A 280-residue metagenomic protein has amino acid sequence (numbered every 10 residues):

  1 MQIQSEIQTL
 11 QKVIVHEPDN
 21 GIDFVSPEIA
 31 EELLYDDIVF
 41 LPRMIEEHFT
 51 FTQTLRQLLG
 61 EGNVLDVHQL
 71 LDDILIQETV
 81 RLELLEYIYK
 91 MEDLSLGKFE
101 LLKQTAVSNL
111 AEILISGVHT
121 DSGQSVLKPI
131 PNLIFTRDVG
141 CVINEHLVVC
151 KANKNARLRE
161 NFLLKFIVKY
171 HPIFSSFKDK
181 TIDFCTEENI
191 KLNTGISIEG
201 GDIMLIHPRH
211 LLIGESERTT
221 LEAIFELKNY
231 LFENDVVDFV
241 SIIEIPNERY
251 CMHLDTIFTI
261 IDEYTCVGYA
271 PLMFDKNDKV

Functional and structural regions predicted by a protein language model:
M1-V280: The feature marks the mature, well-folded catalytic cores of soluble enzymes
